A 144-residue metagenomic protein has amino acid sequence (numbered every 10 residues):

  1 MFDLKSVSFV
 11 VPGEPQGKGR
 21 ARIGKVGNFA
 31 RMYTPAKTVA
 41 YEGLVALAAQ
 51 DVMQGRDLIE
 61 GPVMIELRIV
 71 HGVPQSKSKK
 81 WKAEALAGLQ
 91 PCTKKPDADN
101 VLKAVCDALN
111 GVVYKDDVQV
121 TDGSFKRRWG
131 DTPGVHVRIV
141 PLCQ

Functional and structural regions predicted by a protein language model:
M1-Q144: Acidic, proline/glycine-enriched N-terminal capping motif
